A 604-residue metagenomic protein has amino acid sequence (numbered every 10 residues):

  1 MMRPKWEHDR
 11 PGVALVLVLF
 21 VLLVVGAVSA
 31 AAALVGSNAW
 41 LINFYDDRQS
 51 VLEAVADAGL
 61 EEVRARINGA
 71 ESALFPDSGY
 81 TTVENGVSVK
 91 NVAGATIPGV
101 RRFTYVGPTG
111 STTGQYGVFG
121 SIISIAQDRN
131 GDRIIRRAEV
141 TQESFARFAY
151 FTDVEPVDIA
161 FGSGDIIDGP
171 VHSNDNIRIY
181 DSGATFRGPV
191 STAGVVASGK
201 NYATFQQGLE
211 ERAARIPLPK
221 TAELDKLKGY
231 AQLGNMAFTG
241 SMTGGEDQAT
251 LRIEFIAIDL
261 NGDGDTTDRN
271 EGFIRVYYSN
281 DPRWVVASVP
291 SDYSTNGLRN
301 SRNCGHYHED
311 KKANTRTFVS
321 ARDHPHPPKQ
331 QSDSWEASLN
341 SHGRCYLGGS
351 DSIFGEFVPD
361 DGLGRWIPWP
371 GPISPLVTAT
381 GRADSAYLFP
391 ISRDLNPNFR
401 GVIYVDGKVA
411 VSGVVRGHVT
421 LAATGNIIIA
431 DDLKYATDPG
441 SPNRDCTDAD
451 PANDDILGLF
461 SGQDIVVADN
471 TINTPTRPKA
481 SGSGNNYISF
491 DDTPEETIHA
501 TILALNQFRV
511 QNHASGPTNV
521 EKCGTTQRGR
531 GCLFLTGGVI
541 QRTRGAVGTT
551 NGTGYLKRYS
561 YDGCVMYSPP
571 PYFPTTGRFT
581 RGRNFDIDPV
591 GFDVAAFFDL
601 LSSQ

Functional and structural regions predicted by a protein language model:
M2-D168, H172-D175, Y180, T185 (+1 more regions): Beta-strand/loop motifs with alternating small/hydrophobic and polar/acidic residues, enriched in the first structured
A95-F103, T113-V118, F145-V419, A423-T424 (+3 more regions): C-terminal globular interaction/adhesion domains in large, modular proteins
